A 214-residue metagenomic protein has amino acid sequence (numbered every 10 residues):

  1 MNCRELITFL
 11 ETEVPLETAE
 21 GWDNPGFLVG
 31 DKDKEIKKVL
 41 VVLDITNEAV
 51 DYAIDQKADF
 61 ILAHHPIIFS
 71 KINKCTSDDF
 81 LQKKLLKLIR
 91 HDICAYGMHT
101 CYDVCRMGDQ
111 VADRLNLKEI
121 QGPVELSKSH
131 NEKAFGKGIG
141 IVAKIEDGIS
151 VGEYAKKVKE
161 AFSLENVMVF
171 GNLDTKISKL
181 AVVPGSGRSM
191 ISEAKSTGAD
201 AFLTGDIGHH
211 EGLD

Functional and structural regions predicted by a protein language model:
M1-D214: Hydrophobic structural segments
